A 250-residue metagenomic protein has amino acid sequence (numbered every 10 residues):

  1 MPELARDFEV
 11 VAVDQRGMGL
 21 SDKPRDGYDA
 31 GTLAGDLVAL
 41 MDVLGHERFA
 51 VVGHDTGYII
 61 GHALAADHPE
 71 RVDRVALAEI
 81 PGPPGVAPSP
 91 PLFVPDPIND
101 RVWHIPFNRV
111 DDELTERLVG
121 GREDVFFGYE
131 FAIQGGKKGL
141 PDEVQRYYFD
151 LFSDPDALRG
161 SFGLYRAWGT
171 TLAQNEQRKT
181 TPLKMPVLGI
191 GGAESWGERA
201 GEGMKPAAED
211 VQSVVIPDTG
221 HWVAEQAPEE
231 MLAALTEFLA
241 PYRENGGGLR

Functional and structural regions predicted by a protein language model:
M1-E9: Short amphipathic alpha-helix adjacent to the substrate-entry channel of hydrolases
V11, M18-V52, T56-V215, A224 (+2 more regions): Flexible "cap/lid" subdomain of the alpha/beta-hydrolase fold that forms the substrate-access gate
T219-L232: Catalytic histidine-centered segment of alpha/beta-hydrolase-like enzymes
